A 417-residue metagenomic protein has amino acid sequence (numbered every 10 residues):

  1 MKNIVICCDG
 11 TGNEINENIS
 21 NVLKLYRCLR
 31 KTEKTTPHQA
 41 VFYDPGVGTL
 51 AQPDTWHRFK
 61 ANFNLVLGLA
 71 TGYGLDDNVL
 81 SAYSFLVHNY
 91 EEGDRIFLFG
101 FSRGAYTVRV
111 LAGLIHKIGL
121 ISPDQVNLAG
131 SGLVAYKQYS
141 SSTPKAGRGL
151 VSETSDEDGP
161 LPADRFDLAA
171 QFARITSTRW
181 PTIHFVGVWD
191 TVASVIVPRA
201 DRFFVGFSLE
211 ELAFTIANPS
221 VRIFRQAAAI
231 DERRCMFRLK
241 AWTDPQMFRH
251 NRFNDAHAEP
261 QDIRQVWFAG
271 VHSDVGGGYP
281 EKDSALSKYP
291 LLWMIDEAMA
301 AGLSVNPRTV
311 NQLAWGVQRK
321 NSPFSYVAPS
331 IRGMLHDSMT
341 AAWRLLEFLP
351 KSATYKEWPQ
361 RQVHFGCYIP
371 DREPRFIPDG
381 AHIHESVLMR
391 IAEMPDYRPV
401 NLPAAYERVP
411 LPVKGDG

Functional and structural regions predicted by a protein language model:
M1-G417: Active-site- or binding-pocket-proximal scaffold segments within functional domains
